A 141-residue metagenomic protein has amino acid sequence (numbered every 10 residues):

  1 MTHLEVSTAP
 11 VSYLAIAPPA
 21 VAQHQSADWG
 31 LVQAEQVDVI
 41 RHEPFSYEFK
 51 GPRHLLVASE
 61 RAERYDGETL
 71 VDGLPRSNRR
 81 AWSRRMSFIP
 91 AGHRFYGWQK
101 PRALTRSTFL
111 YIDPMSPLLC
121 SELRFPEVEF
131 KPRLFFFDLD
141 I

Functional and structural regions predicted by a protein language model:
M1, S107, R133-F135: Polar low-complexity intrinsically disordered regions
M1-P18: Charged, compositionally biased non-catalytic regions
Q23-E129: N-terminal regulatory/effector-sensing and dimerization cores that precede helix-turn-helix DNA-binding domains
F125-D140: Short, Lys/Arg-enriched, Trp-marked, Pro/Gly-tolerant hinge/linker segments that flank
